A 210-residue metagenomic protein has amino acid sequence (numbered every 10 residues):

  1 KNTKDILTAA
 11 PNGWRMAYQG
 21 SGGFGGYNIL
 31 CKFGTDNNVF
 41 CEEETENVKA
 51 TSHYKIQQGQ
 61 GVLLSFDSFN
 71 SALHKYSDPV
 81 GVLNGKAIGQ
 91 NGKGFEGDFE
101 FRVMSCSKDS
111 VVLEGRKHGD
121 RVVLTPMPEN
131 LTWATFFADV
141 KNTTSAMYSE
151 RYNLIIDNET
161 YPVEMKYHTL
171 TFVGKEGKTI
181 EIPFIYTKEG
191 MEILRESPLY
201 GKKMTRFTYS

Functional and structural regions predicted by a protein language model:
K1-L63, W133-M147: Acidic/polar, low-complexity intrinsically disordered N-terminal segments immediately downstream of a Sec signal
T3-T8, I29-K32, E100-M104, T160-P162 (+1 more regions): Short linear motifs in intrinsically disordered
L30-F33, I56, K93-F95, E100-C106 (+1 more regions): A structural signal for short, hydrophobic beta-strand segments that form beta-sheets in beta-rich/all-beta domains
E42-D98, T171-Y209: Contiguous, well-ordered beta-strand patches that form the walls/edges of small beta-barrel/beta-sandwich domains
L113-G115: Short, exposed beta-strand-loop hairpins at the edges of beta-sheets in extracellular/periplasmic proteins
K117-V123, M127-S210: Preference for solvent-exposed, low-hydrophobicity sequence contexts
